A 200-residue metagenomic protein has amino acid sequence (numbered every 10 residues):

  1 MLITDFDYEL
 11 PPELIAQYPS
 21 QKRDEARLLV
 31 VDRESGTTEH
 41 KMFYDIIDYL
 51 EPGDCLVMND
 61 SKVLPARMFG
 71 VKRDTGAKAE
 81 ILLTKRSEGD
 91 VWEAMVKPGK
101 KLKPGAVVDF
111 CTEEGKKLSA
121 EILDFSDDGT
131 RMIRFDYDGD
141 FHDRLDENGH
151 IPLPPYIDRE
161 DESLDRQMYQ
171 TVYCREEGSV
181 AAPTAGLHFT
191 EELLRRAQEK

Functional and structural regions predicted by a protein language model:
M1-K200: A cross-family signal for N-terminal binding/gating loops and helix N-caps that shape access to the active site
